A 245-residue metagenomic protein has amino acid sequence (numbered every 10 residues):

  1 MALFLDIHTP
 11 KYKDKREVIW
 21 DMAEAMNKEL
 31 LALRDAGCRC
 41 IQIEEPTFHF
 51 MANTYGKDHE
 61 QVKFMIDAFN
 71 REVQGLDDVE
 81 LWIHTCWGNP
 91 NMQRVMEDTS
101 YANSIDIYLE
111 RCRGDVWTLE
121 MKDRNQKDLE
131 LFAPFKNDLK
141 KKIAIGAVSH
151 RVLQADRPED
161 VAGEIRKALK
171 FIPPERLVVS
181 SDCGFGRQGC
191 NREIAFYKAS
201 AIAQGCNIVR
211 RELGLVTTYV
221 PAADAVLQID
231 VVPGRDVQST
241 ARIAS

Functional and structural regions predicted by a protein language model:
M1-S245: Domain-level signal for soluble alpha/beta catalytic cores
